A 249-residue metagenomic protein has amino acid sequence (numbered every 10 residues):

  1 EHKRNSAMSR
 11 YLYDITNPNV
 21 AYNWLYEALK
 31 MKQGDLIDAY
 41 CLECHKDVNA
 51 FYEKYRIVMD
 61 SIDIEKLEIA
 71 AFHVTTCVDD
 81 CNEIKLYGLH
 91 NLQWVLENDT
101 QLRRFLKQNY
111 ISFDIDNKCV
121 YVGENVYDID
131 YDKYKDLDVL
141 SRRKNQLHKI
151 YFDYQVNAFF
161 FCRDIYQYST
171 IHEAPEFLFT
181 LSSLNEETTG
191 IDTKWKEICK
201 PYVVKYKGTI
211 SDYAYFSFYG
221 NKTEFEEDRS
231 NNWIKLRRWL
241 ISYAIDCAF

Functional and structural regions predicted by a protein language model:
E1-K54, V58-L67, V78-G88, V95-Y110 (+2 more regions): Conserved NAD+-utilizing ADP-ribose enzyme module
V74-T76: Hydrophobic alpha-helical segments
D79-N145: A glycine-rich, hydrophobic loop/mini-helix early in the fold
Y131-Q167: Aromatic- and glycine-enriched beta-alpha-beta binding-site module
